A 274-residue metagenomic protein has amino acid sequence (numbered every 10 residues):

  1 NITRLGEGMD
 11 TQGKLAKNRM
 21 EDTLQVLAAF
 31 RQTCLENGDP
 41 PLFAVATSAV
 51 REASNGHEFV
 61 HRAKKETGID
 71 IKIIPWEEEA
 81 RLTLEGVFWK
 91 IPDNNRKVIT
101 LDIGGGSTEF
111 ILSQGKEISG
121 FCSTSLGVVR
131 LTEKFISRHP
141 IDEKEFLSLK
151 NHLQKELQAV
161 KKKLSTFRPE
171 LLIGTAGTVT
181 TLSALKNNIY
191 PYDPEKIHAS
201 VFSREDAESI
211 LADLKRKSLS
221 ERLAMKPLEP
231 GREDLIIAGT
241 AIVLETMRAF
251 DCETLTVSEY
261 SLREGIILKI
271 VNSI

Functional and structural regions predicted by a protein language model:
T3-R4, G8-N37, T47-K97, L112-G115 (+1 more regions): Helical "lid/coupling" subdomains associated with nucleotide-phosphate turnover
P40-A44: Conserved beta-strand/loop subsegment of P-loop NTPase cores
V98-D102: Short glycine-aspartate micro-motif
G104-G106, T175: Short, basic and Ser/Thr-rich N-terminal targeting/leader segments
G106-L112: Acidic, divalent-metal-coordinating active-site segment for phosphoryl/phosphodiester hydrolysis, typified by short
